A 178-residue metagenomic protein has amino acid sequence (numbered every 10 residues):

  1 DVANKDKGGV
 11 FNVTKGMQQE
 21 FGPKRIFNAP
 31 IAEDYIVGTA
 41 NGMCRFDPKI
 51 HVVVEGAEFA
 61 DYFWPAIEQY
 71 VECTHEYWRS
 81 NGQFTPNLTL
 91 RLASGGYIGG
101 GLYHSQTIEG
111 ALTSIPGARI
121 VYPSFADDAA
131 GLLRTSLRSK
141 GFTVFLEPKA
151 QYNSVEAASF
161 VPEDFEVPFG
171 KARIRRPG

Functional and structural regions predicted by a protein language model:
D1, A172-G178: Short, intrinsically disordered, charge-balanced linker/junction segments flanking boundaries in proteins
D1-Q151, D164: Thiamine diphosphate
K149-R173: Aromatic-enriched
